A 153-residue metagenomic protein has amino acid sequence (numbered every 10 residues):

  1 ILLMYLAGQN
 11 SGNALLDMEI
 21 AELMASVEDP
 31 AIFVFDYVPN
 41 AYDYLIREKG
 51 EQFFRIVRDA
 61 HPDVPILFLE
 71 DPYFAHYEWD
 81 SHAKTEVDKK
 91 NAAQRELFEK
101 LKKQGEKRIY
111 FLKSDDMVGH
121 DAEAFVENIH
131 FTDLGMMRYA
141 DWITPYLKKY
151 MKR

Functional and structural regions predicted by a protein language model:
I1-Q9, I20-V27: Serine-esterase "nucleophile elbow" of acetyl-processing enzymes
N10-L15: Short acidic loop-to-helix transition motifs that present clustered carboxylates
L16-R153: Alpha-helical cap/lid subdomain in secreted, periplasmic, or secretory-pathway luminal O-acyl-processing enzymes
